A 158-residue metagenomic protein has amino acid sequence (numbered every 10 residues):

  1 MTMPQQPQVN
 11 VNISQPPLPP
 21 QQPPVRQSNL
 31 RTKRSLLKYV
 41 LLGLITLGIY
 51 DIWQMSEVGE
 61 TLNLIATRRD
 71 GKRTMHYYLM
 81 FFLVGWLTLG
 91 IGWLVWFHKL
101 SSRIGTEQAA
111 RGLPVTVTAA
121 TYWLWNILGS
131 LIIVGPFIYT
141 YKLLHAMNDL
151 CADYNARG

Functional and structural regions predicted by a protein language model:
T2-V84, G92-G129, P136-G158: Membrane-interface extramembranous regions at the lipid-water interface
